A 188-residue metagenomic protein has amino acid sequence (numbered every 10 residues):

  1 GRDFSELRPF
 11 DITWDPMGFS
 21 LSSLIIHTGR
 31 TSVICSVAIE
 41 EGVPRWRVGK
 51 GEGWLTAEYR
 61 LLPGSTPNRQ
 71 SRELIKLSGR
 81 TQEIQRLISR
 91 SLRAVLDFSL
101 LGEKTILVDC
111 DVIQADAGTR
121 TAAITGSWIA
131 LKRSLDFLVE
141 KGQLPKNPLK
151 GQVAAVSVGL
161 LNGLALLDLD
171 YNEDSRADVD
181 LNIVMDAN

Functional and structural regions predicted by a protein language model:
G1-N188: Polyanion-binding surfaces on beta-sheet-dominated domains and ring/shell assemblies
